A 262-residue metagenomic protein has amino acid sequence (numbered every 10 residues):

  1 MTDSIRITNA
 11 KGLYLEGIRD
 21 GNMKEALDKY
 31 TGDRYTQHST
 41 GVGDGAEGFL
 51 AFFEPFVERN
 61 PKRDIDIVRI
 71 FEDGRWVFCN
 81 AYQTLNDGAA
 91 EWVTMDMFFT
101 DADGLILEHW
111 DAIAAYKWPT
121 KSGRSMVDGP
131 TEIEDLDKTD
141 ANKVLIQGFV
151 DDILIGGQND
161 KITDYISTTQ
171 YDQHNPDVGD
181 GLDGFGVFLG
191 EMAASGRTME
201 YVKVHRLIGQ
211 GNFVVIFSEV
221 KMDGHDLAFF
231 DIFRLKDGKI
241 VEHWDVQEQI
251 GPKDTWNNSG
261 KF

Functional and structural regions predicted by a protein language model:
M1-F262: C-terminal and inter-domain tail/linker signature
